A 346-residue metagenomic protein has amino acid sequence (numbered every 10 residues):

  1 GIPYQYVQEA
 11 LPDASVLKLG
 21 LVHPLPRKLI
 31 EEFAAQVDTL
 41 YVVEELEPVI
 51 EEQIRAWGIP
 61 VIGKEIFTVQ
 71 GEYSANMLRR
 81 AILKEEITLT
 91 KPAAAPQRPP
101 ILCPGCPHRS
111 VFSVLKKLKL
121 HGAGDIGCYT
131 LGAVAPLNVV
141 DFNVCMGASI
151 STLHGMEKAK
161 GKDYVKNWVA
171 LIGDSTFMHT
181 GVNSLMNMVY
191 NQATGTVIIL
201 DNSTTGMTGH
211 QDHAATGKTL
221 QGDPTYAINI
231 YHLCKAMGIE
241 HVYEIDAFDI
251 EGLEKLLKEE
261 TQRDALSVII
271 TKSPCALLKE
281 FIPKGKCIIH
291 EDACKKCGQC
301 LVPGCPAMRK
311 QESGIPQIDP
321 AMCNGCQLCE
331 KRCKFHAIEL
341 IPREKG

Functional and structural regions predicted by a protein language model:
I2, E45-L46, G173-T176: Active-site metal-binding loops of divalent metal-dependent hydrolases
E9, S15-L89, G285, L340 (+1 more regions): Terminal amphipathic helices with adjacent charged low-complexity linkers/tails
V16-K18, V42-E44, V61-K64, L89-T90 (+6 more regions): General beta-strand structural signal in soluble alpha/beta enzymes
H23-P24, P48-V49, T68-Q70, Y129-L131 (+3 more regions): Short gly/pro/ser/thr-enriched loop/turn and capping motifs at secondary-structure boundaries
T90-I150, A159-K162: Active-site diphosphate/adenylate-binding microenvironment
A133-I270, E280-I282: Thiamine diphosphate
E259-Q311: Glycine/aspartate-rich loop-and-adjacent alpha/beta segment that forms the canonical ThDP
K295-Q317, L328-K345: Iron-sulfur cluster-binding cysteine motifs and their immediate structural context in ferredoxin-like electron-transfer
